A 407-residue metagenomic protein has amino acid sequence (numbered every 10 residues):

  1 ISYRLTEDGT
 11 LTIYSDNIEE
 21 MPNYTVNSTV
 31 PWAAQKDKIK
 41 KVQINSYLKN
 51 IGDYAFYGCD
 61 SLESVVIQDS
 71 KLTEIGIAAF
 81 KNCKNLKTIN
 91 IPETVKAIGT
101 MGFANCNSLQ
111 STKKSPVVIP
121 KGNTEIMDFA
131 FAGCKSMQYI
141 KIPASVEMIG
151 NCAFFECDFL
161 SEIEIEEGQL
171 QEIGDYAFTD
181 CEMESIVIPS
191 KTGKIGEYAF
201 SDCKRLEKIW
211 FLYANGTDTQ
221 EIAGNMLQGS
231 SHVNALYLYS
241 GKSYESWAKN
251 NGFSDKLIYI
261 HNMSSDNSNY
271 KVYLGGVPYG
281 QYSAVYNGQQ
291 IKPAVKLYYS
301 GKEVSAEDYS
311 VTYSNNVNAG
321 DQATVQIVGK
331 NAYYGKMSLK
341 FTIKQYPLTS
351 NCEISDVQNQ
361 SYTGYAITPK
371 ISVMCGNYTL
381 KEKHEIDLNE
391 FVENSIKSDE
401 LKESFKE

Functional and structural regions predicted by a protein language model:
G9-I18, K36-N50, D60-E74, K84-A97 (+8 more regions): Structural signature of tandem-repeat unit edges
E19-K38: Extended Gly/Ser/Thr-rich low-complexity repeat segments, especially those forming or decorating extracellular
D53-A55, G76-A79, G99-A104, D128-A130 (+3 more regions): Consensus positions within tandem repeat domains that build extended binding/scaffold surfaces
Y54-A55, E221-Q228: Short, T/G/N/S-enriched strand-turn elements that build extracellular solenoid repeat scaffolds
N225, S243-D255: Short, aromatic/basic amphipathic alpha-helical patches
M263-K302, P347-T379: Solvent-exposed, low-complexity, repeat-rich "mucin-like" stalks and linkers
K302-Y334, Y378-E407: Serine/threonine-rich, repeat-prone extracellular segments and beta-strand-based repeat modules of secreted/surface
F341-Q345: Interdomain boundary/hinge segments at the C-termini of tandem beta-sandwich modules
